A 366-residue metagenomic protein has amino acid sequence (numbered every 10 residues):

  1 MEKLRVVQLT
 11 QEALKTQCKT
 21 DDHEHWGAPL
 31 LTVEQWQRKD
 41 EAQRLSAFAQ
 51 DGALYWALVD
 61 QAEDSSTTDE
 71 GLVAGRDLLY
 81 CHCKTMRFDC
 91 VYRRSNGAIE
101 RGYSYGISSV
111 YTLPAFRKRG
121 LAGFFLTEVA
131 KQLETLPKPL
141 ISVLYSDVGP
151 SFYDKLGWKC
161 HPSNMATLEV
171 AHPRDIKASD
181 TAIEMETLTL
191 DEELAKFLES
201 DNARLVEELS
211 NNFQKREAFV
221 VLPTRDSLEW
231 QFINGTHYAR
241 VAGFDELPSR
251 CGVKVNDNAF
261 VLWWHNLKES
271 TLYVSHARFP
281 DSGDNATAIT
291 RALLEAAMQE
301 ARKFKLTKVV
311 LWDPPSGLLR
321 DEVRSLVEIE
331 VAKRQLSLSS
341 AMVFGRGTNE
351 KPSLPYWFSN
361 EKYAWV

Functional and structural regions predicted by a protein language model:
E2-K15: Long, serine/threonine/proline-rich intrinsically disordered regions in eukaryotic cortical polarity
D21-G97, E208-G252: Active-site rim helix/loop that mediates acceptor-substrate recognition in acyltransferases
L58, T85, T112, W263-H265: GNAT/GCN5-related N-acetyltransferase fold signature
D89-G106, N266-S275: A conserved beta-turn-beta hairpin within the catalytic core of GNAT-like acetyltransferases that forms part
S109-L133, N285-E300: Conserved acetyl-CoA-binding loop-helix of GNAT-fold acetyltransferases
A122-E134, S142-L144, V148-S151, G157-W158: A generic, well-ordered mixed alpha/beta core segment in the N-terminal half of proteins
Y145, S151-A178, W264-T287, R291-V366: Active-site/acyl-donor-binding loops of N-acyltransferases
N164-H276: Amide-forming acyltransferase catalytic core, primarily the GNAT-like/NAT-type and related acyltransferase folds
